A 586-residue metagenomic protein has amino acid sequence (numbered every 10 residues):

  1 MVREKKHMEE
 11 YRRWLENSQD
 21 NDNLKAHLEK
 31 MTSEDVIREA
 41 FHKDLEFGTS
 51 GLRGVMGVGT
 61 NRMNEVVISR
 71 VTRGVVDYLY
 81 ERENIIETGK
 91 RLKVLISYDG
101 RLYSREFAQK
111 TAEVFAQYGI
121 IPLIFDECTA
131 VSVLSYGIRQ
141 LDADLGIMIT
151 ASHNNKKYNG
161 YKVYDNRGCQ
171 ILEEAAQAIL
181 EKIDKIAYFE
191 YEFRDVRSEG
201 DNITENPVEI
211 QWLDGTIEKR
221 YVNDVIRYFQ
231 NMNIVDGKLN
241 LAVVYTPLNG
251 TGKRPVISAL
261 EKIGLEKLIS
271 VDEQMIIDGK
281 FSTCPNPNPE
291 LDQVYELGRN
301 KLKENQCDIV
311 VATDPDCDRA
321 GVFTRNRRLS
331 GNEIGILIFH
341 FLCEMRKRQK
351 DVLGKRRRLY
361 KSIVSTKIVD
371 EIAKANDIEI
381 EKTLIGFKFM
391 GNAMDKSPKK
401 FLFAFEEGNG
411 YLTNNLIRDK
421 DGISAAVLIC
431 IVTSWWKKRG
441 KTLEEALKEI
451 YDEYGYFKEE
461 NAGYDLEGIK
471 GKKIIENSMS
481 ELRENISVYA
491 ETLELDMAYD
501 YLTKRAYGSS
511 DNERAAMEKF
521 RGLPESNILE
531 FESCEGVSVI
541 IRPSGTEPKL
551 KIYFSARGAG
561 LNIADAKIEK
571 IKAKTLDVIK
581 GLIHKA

Functional and structural regions predicted by a protein language model:
V2-T111, I203, P207-N240, T251 (+1 more regions): An N-terminal, well-structured beta->alpha segment
V36-F41, L45, N159-E296, K301-L302: Gly/Ser/Thr-enriched, mixed-charge loops and adjacent short helices that form phosphate/oxyanion-binding elements
F41-N61, A151-S152, V243, P247-A259 (+4 more regions): Conserved phosphate/anionic-ligand binding catalytic regions in large, soluble enzymes, centered on
L95-Y158, E261-V322: N-terminal small/polar loop signature for handling phosphorylated ligands or for N-terminal nucleophile
F107-F115, Y158-D165, V256, D318-I338 (+1 more regions): Short Gly/Thr/Asp-enriched flexible loops that form oxyanion-binding sites at enzyme active sites
Y164-V196, G335-I336, H340-R356, K361-I372: Glycine-rich phosphate-binding loop plus the immediately following alpha-helix
C307-I309, V322-R325, M345, Q349-R542 (+3 more regions): Phosphate-binding and adjacent anionic-ligand microenvironments
